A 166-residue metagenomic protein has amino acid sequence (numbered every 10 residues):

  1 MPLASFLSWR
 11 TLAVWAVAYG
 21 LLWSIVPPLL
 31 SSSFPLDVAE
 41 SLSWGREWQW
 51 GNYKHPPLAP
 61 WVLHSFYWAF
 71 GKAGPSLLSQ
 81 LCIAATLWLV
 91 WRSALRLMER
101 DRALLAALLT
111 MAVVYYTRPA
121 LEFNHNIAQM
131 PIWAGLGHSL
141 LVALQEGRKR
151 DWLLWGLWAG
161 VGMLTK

Functional and structural regions predicted by a protein language model:
M1-W23: Start-transfer (signal-anchor) and selected internal transmembrane alpha helices of multi-pass inner/ER membrane
A16-Y19, A106-V114, H138, A159 (+1 more regions): Short helix- or helix-capping micro-motifs that position conserved polar/aromatic residues at function-defining sites
V26-S41, W50-S65, A69-G74, N126: Extracytoplasmic catalytic/substrate-binding loops of multi-pass membrane glycan-assembly enzymes
E47, D151-K166: Membrane-interface alpha helices of multi-pass inner-membrane proteins
A73, L77-M98, A112, G135 (+1 more regions): Transmembrane-helix motifs of polytopic, lipid-linked glycan transferases
R100-D101, L136-L154: Membrane-interface transmembrane helices that cradle and orient dolichyl/undecaprenyl
L121-Q129: Short acidic/glycine- and proline-prone juxtamembrane loop motifs at membrane-interface regions of multi-pass membrane
